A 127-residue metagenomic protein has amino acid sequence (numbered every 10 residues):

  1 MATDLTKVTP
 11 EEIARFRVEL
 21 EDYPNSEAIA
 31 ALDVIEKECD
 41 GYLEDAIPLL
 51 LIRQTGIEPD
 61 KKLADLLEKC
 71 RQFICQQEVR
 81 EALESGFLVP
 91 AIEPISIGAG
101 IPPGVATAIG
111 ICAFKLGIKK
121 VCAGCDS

Functional and structural regions predicted by a protein language model:
M1-T3, A123-S127: Short acidic DE-rich linear segments
A2-Q76: Membrane-active, amphipathic/fusogenic segments and juxtamembrane/transmembrane anchors that bind or insert into lipid
C70-G124: Membrane-inserting effector segments that mediate pore formation, membrane fusion, or transient membrane insertion
